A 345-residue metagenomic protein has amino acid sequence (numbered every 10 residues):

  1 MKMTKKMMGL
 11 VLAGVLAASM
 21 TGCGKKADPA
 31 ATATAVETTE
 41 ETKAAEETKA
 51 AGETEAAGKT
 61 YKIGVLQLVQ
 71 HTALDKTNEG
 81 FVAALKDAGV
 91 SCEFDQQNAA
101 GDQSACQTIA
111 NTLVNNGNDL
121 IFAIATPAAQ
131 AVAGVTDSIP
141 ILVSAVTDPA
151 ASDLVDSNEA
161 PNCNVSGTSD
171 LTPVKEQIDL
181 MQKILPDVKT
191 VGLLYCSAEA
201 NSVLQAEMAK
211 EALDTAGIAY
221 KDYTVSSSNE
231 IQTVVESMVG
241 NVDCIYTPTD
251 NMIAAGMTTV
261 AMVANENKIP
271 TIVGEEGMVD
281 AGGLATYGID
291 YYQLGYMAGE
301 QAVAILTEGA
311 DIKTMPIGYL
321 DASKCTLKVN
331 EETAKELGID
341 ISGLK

Functional and structural regions predicted by a protein language model:
T21-A33: Bacterial lipoprotein signal-peptidase II cleavage site
A56-G58, P149-T190, D290-A310: Hydrophobic alpha-helical segments within soluble ligand-binding/sensing domains
G58-V82, A88, D95-A105, A198-S202 (+1 more regions): Extracytoplasmic "Venus flytrap"
I63, F81, G167-L213, D311 (+1 more regions): An alpha-beta-alpha
E93-N115, T224-M238: Structural motif
N98-D156, D250-G274: Beta-alpha junction/loop-to-helix N-cap segments that form part of ligand/metal-binding clefts
A200-I269, E275: Pocket-lining segment of extracytoplasmic ligand-binding domains
M278-V329: Flexible loop/turn connectors
